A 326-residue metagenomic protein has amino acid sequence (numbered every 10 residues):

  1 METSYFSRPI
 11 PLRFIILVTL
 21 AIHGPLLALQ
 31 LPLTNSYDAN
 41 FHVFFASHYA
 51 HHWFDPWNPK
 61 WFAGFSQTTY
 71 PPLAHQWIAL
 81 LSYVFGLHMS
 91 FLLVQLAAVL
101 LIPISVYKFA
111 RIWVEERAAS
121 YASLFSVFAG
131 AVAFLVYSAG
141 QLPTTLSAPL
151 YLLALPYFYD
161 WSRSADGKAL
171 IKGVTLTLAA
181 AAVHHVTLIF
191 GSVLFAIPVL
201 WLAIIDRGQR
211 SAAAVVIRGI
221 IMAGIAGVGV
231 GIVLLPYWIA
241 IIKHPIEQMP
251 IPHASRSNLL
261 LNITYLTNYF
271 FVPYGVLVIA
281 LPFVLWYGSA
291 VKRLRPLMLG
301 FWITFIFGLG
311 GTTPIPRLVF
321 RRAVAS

Functional and structural regions predicted by a protein language model:
E2-T3, F190-G227, H253-L259: Perimembrane helix-loop-helix junctions
P9-F14, A21-L152, P156-Y157, A179-V186: Active-site lumenal/periplasmic loops and adjacent helix-entry segments of GT-C-fold, multi-pass membrane
P11-F14, A118-Y121, A169-K172, R218-A223 (+1 more regions): Membrane-interfacial loop-to-transmembrane alpha-helix junctions, especially the N-terminal start
V18, R210-Y237, L297-I303: Hydrophobic alpha-helical membrane-interfacial segments at the cytosolic entry of transmembrane helices
F62, P71, A133-L146, E247-Y269 (+2 more regions): Membrane-helix boundary/interfacial segments in multi-pass membrane proteins
L152-K172, A180, I205: Membrane-interface transmembrane helices that cradle and orient dolichyl/undecaprenyl
A169-H185, V228-I232: Membrane-interface alpha helices of multi-pass inner-membrane proteins
G229-I232, Y274-F307: Hydrophobic, aromatic-rich transmembrane alpha-helices and their immediate juxtamembrane boundary segments
